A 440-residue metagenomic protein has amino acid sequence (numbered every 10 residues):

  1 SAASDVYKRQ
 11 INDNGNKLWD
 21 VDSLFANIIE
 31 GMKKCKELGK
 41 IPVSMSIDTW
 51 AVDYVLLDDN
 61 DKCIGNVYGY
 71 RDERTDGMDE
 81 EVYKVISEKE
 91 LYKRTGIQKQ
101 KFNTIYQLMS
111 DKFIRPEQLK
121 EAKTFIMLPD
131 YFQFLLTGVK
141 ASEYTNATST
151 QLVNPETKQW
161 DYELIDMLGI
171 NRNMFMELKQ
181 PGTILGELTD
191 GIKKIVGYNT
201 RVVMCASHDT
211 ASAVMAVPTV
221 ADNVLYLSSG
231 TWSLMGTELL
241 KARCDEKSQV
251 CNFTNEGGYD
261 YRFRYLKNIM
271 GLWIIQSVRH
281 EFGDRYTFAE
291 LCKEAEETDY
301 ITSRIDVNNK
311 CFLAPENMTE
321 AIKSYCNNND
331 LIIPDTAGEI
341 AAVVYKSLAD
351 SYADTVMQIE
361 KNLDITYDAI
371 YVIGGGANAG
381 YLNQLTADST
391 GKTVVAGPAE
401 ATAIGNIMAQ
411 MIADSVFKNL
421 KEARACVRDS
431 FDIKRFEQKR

Functional and structural regions predicted by a protein language model:
S1-N66, K93, E121, K193-V202 (+2 more regions): N-terminal glycine/serine-rich phosphate-binding loop of ATP-dependent small-molecule kinases, especially carbohydrate
A2-Y7, M174, Q438-K439: Short, intrinsically disordered, charge-balanced linker/junction segments flanking boundaries in proteins
K8-N16, E90-L91, A141-T148, N171-R172 (+1 more regions): Gly-rich Lys/Arg/Thr-decorated short loops/hinges at beta-loop-alpha junctions or inter-strand turns that position
E37-G69, Q98-F102, Q133-N154, E177-Q180: Short beta-strand-loop/turn "lid" adjacent to the catalytic site in phosphate-handling enzymes
I41-T49, T124, E177, N362-G375: Short glycine-rich phosphate-binding loop at a beta-alpha junction
D72: Carbohydrate-associated surface elements
Y83-G96, Y106-M127, L135-V139, L152-N154 (+5 more regions): Active-site core segments that coordinate phosphate-bearing ligands/cofactors across diverse enzyme families
Y162, L168-T183: A conserved helix-loop-beta module that forms one wall/lid of the active-site cleft in ATP-utilizing catalytic domains
